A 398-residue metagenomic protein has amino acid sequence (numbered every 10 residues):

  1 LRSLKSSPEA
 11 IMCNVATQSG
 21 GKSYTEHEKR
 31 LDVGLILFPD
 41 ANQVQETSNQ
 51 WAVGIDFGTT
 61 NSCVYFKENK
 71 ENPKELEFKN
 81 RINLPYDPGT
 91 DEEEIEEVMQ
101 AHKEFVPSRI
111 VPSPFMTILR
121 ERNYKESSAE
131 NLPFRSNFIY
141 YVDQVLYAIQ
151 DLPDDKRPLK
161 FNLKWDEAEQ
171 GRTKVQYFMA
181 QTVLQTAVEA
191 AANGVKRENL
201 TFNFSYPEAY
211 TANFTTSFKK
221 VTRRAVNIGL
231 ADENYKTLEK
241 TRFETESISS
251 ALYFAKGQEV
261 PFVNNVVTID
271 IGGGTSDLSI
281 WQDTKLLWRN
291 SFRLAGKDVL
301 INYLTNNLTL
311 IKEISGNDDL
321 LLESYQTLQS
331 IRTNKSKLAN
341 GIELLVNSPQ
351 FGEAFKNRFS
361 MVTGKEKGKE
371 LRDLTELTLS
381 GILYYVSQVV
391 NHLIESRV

Functional and structural regions predicted by a protein language model:
L1, I95-Y206, V346-V362, L383-V390: Conserved phosphate-binding loops in N-terminal lobes of ATP-dependent enzymes of the actin/Hsp70/sugar-kinase
L1-A52, P153-V266: Nucleotide/phosphate-binding catalytic cleft detector across ATP-hydrolyzing and phosphate-transferring enzymes
L1-K160, N306-L320: Early-domain small/polar-rich strand-loop-helix modules and first-structured segments of the mature chain
Q43-P73, A255-S291: Gly/Thr-rich phosphate-binding beta-strand-loop-beta motif of the actin/hexokinase/Hsp70
T59-N61, E246-S249, T275, V299 (+1 more regions): Conserved A3 ("GATE") glycine/threonine-rich loop of ANL adenylate-forming enzymes
C63-P85, A180, L184-T186, F202-F204 (+3 more regions): Amphipathic alpha-helical scaffolding segments
P73, K285-S324: Metal-dependent phosphodiester-processing active-site neighborhood
L238-R242, L322-V398: Helical "lid/coupling" subdomains associated with nucleotide-phosphate turnover
